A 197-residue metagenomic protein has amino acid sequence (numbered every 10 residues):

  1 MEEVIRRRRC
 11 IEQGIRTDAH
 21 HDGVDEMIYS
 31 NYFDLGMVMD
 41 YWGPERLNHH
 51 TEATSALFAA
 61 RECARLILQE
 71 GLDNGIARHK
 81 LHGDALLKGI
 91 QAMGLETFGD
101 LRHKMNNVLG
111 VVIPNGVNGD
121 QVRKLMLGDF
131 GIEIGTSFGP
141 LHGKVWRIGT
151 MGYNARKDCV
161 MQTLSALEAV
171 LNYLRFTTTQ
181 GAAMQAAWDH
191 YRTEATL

Functional and structural regions predicted by a protein language model:
M1-A92, E194-L197: Active-site C-terminal subdomain of aminotransferase-like
G43-P44, M105-L109, K144-R147: Short amphipathic alpha-helical segments
A56-A59, C63, G75-R78, H82-L86 (+8 more regions): General structural feature for long, well-ordered alpha-helical segments within catalytic domains of soluble enzymes
I67, V108-V112, R147-G152: Short glycine-rich or small-residue beta-strand-to-loop segments that form or flank ligand, phosphate, metal/Fe-S
G71-R78, A92-L101, S137-G139, L174-Q185: Flexible, glycine/charged-enriched surface loops at secondary-structure junctions
E96-D129: Conserved PLP-binding catalytic core of the aspartate aminotransferase-like
M126-I134, E168-L171: A common structural junction motif
P140, K144-L197: PLP-dependent enzyme catalytic core of the Aspartate aminotransferase-like
